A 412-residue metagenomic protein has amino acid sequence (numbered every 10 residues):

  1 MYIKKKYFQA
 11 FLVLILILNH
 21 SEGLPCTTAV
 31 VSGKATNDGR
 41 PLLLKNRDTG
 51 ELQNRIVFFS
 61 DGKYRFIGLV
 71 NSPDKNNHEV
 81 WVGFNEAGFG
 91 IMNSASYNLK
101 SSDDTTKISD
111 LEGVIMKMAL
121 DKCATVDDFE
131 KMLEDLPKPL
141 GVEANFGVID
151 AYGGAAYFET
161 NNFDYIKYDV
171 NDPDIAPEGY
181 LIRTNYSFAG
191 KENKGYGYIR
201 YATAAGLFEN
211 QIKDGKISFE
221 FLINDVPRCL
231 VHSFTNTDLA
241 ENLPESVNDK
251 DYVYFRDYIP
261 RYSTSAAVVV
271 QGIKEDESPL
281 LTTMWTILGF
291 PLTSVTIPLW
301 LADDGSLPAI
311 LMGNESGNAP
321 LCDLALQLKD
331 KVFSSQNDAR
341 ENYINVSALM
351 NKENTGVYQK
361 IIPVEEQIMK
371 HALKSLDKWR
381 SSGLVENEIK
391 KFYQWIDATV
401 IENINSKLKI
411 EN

Functional and structural regions predicted by a protein language model:
Y2-A10: Bacterial N-terminal signal peptides that target proteins for export
K4, L16-I17, Q394: Intrinsic disorder/low-complexity signature
A10-N19: Bacterial N-terminal signal peptides
G23-P25: Boundary at the C-terminal end of the N-terminal hydrophobic targeting segment
T27-H78, V82-F84, F89, N93-D121 (+1 more regions): C-terminal, well-structured catalytic/ligand-binding subdomain of enzymes
D110-A144: Intrinsically disordered, low-complexity linker/loop segments enriched in Gly/Pro and charged/polar residues
